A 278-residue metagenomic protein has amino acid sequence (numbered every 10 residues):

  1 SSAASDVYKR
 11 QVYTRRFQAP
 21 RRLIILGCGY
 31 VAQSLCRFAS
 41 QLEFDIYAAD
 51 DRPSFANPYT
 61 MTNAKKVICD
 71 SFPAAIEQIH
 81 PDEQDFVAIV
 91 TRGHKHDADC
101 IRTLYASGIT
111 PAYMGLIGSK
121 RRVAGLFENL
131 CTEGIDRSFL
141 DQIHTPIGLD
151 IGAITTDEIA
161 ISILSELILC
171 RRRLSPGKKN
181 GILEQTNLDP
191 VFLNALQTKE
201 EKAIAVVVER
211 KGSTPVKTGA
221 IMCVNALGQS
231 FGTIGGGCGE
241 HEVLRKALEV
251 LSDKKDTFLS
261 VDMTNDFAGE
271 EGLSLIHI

Functional and structural regions predicted by a protein language model:
A3-Y8: Short, small-residue-biased leader/transition segments that mark boundaries at the very start of proteins
R15-F44, A48-D50: Glycine-rich adenosine-cofactor-binding loop
D45-M61: NAD(P)-binding Rossmann-fold cofactor-contacting core
P73-D82: Short amphipathic alpha-helix with an adjacent loop that forms part of the alpha/beta core around
F86, V90-H94, T103-N129: ADP-ribose/adenylate-binding Rossmann-like module
I117-D189: Adenosine-phosphate binding glycine-rich loop
E201-H241: Cytosolic Rossmann-like ligand/nucleotide-binding regulatory domains
G239-G272: Active-site- and interface-proximal helix/loop "cap" or "latch" segments in soluble metabolic and energy-transducing
